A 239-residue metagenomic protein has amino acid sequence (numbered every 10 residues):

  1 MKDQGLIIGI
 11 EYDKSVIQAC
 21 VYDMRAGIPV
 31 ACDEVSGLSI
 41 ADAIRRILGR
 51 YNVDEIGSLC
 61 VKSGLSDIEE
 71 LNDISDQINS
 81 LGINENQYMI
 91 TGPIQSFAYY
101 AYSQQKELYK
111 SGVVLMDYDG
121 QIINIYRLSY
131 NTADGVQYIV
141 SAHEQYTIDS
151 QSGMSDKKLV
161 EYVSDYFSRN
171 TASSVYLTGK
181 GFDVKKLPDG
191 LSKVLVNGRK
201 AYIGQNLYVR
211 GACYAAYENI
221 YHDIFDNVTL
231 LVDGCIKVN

Functional and structural regions predicted by a protein language model:
M1-V30, Y102-A142: Gly/Thr-rich phosphate-binding beta-strand-loop-beta motif of the actin/hexokinase/Hsp70
K2-S75, N79, H143-V160, D165-A172: Conserved phosphate-binding loops in N-terminal lobes of ATP-dependent enzymes of the actin/Hsp70/sugar-kinase
G57-Q104, Q205: Active-site neighborhood for divalent-cation/phosphate handling
L59-E70, V163-V194, K200, G204-Q205: Glycine-rich phosphate-binding loops at beta-strand->alpha-helix junctions
E69-I74, Y100-Y102, I123-L128, D183-G190: A short acidic (Asp/Glu
I74-N79, S111-L115, K193-L195: ATP/nucleotide-binding catalytic cores
I83-S96, D189-C213: Conserved phosphate-binding/catalytic loops in two-lobed NTP-binding clefts
C213-N239: Acidic, glycine/GT-rich loop-and beta-edge segments that sit at the periphery of enzyme/chaperone cores
